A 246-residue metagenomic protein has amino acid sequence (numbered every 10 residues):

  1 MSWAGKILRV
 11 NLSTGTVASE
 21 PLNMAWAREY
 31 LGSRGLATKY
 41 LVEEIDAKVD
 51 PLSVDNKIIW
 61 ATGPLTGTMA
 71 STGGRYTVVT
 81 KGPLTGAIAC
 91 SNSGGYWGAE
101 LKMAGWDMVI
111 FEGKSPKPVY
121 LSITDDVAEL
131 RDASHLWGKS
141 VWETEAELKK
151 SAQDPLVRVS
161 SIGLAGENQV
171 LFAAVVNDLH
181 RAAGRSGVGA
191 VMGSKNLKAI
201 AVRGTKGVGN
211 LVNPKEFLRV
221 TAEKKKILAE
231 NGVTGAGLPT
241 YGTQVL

Functional and structural regions predicted by a protein language model:
M1-N92, A99-L246: Intrinsically disordered, low-complexity segments enriched in small residues
